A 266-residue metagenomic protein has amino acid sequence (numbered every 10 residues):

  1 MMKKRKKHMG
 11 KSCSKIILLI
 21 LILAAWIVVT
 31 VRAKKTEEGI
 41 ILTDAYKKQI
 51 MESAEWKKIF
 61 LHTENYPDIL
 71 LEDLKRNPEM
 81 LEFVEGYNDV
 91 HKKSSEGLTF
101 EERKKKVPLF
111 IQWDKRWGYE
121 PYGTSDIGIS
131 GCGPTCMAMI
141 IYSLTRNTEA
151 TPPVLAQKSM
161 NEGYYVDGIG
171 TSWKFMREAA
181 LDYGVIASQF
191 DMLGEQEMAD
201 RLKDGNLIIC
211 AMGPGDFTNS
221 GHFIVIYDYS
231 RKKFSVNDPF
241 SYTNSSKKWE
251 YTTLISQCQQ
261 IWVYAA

Functional and structural regions predicted by a protein language model:
M1-S12: N-terminal Lys/Arg-rich, disordered targeting/topogenic segments
S12-I16, W26-Y164: Active-site-adjacent structural segments surrounding the nucleophilic cysteine of cysteine proteases and isopeptidases
I20-A24: Core hydrophobic alpha-helical transmembrane segments of single-pass membrane proteins
V29-M51, G97-L98, K104-K105, Y142 (+1 more regions): Conserved active-site-adjacent core of cysteine acyl-enzyme catalytic domains
